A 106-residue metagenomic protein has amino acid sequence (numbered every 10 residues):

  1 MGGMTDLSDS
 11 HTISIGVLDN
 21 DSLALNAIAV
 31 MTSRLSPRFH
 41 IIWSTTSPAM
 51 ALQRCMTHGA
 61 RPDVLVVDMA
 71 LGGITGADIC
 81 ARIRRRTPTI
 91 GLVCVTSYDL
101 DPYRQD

Functional and structural regions predicted by a protein language model:
M1-G16, L23-A29: Non-catalytic signal-transmission and effector/linker regions of two-component phosphorelay proteins
D19, V67-M69: Active-site residues of response regulator receiver
S22-S44: Two-component/phosphorelay signaling modules centered on CheY-like receiver
S44-V64: Acidic, metal-coordinating helix/loop segments flanking the phosphotransfer/catalytic sites of two-component signaling
S47, T75-D78: Acidic catalytic/metal-coordinating carboxylates
A77-T89: Short amphipathic alpha-helix used as the core "switch/output" element in two-component signaling
D78, D99-D106: Alpha4 helix (beta4-alpha4-beta5 surface) of REC/receiver domains from two-component response regulators
